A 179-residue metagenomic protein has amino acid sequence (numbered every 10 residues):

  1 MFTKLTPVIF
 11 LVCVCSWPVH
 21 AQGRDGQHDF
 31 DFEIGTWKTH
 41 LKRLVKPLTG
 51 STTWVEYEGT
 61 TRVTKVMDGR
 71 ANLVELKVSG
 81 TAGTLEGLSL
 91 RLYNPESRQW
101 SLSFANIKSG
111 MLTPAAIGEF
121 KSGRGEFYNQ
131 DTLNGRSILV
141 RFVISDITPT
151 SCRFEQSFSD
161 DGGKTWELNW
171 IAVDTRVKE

Functional and structural regions predicted by a protein language model:
M1-L5: Positively charged n-region of N-terminal signal peptides that target proteins for export
T6-S16: Bacterial N-terminal signal peptides
H20-E179: Hydrophobic small-molecule pocket/channel-lining residues, especially in calycin-type beta-barrels
